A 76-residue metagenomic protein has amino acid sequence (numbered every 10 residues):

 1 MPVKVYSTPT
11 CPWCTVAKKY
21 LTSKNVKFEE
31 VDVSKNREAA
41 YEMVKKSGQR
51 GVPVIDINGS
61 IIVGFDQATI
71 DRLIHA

Functional and structural regions predicted by a protein language model:
M1-K24: Local sequence-structure signature of Cys/Sec-based thiol-disulfide redox active-site neighborhoods
P2, R72-A76: Short hydrophobic/aromatic patches at helix-to-coil boundaries
K27: Catalytic phosphate/metal-binding cores of nucleic-acid and nucleotide-processing enzymes, i.e., regions that mediate
D32-Q49, A68, A76: Thioredoxin-like thiol-disulfide oxidoreductase module
P53-I62: A short, hydrophobic beta-strand/beta-hairpin element that forms part of a small beta-sheet core
I61-L73: Conserved N-terminal glycine/acidic-rich loop preference
